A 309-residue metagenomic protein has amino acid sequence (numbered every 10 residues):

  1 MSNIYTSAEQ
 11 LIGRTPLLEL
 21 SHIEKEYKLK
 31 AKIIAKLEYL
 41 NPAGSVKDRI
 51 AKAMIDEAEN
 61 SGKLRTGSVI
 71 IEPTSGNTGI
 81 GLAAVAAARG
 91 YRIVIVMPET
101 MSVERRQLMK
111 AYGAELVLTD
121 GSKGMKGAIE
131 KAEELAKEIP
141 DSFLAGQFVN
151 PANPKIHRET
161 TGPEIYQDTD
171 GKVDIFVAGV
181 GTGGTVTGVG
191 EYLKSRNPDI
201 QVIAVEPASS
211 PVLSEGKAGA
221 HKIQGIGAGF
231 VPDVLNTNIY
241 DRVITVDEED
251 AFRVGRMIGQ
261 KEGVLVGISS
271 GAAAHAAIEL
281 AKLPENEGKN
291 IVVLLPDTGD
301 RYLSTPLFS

Functional and structural regions predicted by a protein language model:
M1-S309: PLP-dependent amino-acid enzyme catalytic core
